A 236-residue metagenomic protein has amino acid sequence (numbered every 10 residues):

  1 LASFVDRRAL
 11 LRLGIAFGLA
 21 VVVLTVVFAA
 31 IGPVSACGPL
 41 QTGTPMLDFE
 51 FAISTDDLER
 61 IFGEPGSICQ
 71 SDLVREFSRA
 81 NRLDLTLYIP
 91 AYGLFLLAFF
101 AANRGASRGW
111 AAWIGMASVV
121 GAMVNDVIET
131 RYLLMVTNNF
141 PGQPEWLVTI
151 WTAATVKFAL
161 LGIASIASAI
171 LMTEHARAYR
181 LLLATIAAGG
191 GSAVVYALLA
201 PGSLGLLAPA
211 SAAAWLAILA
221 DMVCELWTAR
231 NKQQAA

Functional and structural regions predicted by a protein language model:
R7-G43: N-terminal signal-anchor transmembrane alpha helix
L11-I15, F100-M123: Interfacial segments of alpha-helical transmembrane regions
V22-V26, V119-I128, A187-L198: Aromatic-anchored segments of alpha-helical transmembrane domains
P33-A80: Extracytosolic (periplasmic/ER-lumenal) interhelical loops and adjacent juxtamembrane/interface segments of multi-pass
S78-N81, P141-A153, L204-A213: Non-cytosolic membrane-interface motifs at loop->transmembrane helix junctions
R79-L94, T149-I163: Membrane-interface loop-to-helix entry segments
M123-L160: Membrane-proximal helix-loop-helix units in multi-pass membrane proteins
L161-A236: Terminal transmembrane helical module of multi-pass membrane proteins
